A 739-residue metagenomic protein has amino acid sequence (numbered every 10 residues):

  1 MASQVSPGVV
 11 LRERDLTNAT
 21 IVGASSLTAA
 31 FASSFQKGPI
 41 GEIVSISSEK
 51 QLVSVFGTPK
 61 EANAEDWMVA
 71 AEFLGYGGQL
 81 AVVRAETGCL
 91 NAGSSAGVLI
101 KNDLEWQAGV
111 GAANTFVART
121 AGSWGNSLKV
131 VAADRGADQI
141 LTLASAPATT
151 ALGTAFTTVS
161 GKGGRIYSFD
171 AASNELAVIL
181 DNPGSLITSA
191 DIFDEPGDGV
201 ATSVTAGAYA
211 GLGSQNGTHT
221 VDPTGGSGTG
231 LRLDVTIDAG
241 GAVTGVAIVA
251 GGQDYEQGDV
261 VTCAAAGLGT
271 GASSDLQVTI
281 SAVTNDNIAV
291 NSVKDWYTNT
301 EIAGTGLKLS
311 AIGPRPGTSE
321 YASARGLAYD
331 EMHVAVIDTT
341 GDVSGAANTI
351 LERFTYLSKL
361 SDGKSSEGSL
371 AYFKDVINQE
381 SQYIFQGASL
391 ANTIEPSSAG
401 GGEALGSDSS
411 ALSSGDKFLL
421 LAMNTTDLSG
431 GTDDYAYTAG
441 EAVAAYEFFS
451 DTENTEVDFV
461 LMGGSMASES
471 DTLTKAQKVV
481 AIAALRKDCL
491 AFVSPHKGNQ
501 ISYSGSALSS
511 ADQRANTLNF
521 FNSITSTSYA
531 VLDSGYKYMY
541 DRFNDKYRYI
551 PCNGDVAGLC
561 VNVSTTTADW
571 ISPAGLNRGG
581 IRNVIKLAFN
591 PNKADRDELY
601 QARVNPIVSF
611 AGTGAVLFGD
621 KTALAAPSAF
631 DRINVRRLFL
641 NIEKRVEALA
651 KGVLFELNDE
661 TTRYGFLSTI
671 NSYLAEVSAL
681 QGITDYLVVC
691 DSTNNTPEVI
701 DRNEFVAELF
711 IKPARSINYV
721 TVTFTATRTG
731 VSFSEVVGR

Functional and structural regions predicted by a protein language model:
M1-E105, N114-R119, A328-H333, D338-G341 (+3 more regions): Structured, hydrophobic secondary-structure cores that serve as assembly/anchoring elements
T17-N18, K37-E42, L52-V53, C89-A92 (+13 more regions): Short, surface-exposed beta-strand/loop "edge" segments at domain boundaries and coil↔beta transitions
F35-K37, I100-A112, D134-Q139, Y167-E175 (+7 more regions): Short, ordered beta-strand-loop transition motifs
K60-I140, P147, R165, A177-E195 (+1 more regions): Structured, mid-chain assembly/scaffold modules that mediate subunit interfaces within large macromolecular complexes
I100-E105, G125-A133, R165-F169, I192 (+3 more regions): Short amphipathic beta-strand/extended segments with alternating polar/hydrophobic composition
N126-D134, L231-V235, S274-V278, L307-S310 (+1 more regions): Broad, structure-driven detector of short, well-ordered beta-strand segments within folded domains
L141-V290: Conserved, function-critical positions that sit in or immediately flank catalytic and ligand-binding motifs
S292, T298-N378: Beta-strand-rich solenoidal segments
